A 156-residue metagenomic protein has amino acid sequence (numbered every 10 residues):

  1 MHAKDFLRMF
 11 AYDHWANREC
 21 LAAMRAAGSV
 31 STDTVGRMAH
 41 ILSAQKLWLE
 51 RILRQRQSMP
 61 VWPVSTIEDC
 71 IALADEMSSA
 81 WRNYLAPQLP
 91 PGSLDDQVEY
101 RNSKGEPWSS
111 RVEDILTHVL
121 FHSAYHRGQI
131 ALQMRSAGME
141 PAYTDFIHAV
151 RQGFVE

Functional and structural regions predicted by a protein language model:
L7-P63, S103-E156: Short, contiguous alpha-helical
Q57-R101: Helix-adjacent hinge/juxtasegments
